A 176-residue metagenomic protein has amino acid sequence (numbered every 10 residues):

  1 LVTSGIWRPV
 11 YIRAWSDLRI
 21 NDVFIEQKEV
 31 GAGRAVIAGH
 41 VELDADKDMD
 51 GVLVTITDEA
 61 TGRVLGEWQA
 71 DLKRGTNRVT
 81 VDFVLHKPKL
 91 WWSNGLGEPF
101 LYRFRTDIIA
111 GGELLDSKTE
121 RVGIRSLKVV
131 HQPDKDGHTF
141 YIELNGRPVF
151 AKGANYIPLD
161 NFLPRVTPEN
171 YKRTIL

Functional and structural regions predicted by a protein language model:
L1-L176: Secreted/periplasmic carbohydrate-active enzymes, especially glycoside hydrolases
